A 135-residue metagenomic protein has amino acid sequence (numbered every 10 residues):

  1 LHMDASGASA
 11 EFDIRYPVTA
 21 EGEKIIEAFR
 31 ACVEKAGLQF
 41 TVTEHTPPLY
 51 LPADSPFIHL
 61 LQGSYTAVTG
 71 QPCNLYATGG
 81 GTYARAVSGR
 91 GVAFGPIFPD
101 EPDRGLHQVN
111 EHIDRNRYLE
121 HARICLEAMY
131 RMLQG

Functional and structural regions predicted by a protein language model:
L1-R30, T46: Midchain, well-structured core segments that form catalytic/ion-binding scaffolds
G7-E11, K35, G89: Active-site lining segments that contact anionic ligands and/or coordinate catalytic metals
S9-E11, Q39-T43, P102-V109: A short small-residue
D13-P17, Q39-I58, T66, T78-G81: A short beta-alpha structural unit
K24, A28-A36, L60-V68, A86 (+1 more regions): Generic non-transmembrane alpha-helical segments
F57-L60, V92-A93: Short, hinge-like loop/turn segments at secondary-structure boundaries
Q71-M132: Zn-dependent metallopeptidase/amidohydrolase metal-coordination segment
